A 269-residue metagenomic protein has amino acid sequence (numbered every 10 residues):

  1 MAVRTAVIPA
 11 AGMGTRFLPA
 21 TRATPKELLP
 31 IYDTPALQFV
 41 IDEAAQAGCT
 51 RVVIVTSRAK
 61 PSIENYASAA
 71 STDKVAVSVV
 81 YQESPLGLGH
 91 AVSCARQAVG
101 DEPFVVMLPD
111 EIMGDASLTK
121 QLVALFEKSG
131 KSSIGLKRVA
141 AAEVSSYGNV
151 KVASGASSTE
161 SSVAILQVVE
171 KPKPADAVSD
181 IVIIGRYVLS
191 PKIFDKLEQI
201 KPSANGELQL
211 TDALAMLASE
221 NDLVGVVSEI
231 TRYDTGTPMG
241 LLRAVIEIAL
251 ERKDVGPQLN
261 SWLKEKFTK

Functional and structural regions predicted by a protein language model:
M1-I8, R16-P19, L29-P30, T34-V106 (+1 more regions): Conserved N-terminal catalytic core of the sugar/cofactor nucleotidyltransferase
A11, T56-S57, P109, K137-R138 (+1 more regions): Cofactor-binding loop segments of dinucleotide-utilizing enzymes, especially the Rossmann-like FAD- and NAD(P)+-binding
L28, V79, S132, L223-G225 (+1 more regions): Conserved beta-strand scaffold positions in the cores of enzyme catalytic domains, especially in NTP/NDP-utilizing
Q46, S68, Q97-G100, A124-K131 (+4 more regions): Generic secondary-structure signature for well-ordered alpha-helical cores
A69-K74, A156-T159, M216-A218: Short, conserved catalytic or adaptor-binding loops enriched in Gly and charged residues
V80-Q82, L136, K171, V226-E229: Conserved beta-strand termini and adjacent loop/short-helix elements that scaffold enzyme active sites in alpha/beta
G114-K196, I200, A204: Conserved core of the sugar-phosphate nucleotidyltransferase
S161-A164, V178-K269: Conserved alpha/beta core of the MobA/IspD/sugar-nucleotide pyrophosphorylase nucleotidyltransferase superfamily
